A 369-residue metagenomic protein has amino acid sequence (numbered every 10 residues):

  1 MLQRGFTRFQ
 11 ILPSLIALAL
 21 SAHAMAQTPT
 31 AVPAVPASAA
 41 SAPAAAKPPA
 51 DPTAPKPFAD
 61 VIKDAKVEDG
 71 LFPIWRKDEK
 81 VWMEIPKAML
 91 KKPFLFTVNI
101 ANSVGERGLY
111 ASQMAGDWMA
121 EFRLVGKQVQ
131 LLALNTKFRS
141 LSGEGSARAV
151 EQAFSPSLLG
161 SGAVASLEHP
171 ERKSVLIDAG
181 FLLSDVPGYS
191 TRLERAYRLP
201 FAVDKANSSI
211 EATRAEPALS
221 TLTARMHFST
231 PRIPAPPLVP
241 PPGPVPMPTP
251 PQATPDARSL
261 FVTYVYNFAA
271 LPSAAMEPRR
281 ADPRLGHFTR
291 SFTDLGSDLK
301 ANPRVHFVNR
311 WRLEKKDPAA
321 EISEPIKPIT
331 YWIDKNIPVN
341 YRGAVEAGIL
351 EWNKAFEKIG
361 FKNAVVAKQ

Functional and structural regions predicted by a protein language model:
M1-R8: N-terminal secretory signal peptides that target proteins for export/translocation
Q10-H23: Bacterial N-terminal signal peptides
Q27-V81, P86-I337, E346, A355 (+3 more regions): Auxiliary tRNA-acceptor-end handling modules of aminoacyl-tRNA synthetases
